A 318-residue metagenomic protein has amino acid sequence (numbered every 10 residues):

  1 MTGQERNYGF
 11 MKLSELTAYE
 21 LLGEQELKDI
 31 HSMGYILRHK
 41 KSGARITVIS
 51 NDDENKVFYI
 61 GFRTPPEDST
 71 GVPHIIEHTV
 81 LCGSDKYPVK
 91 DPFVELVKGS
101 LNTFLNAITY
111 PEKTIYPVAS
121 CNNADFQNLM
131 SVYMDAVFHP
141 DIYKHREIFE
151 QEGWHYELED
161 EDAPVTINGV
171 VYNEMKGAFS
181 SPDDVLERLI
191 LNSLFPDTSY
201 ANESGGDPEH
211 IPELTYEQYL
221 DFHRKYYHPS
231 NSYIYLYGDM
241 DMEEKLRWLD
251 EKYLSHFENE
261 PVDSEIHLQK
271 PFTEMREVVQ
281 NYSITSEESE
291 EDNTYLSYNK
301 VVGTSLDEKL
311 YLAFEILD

Functional and structural regions predicted by a protein language model:
G3-E67, K86-A124, R146, E159-V165 (+3 more regions): Non-catalytic beta-strand/loop surface segments
T70-C82, E315: Active-site recognition of the HExxH zinc-binding catalytic motif
I76, L129-V137, L249-Y253, L317: Short amphipathic C-terminal alpha-helix that caps PH/PH-like domains
N122-A124, G238-E243: Helix N-cap motif at beta-to-alpha junctions
F126, F138-Q151: Short secondary-structure capping/junction motifs at helix and strand boundaries
M134-K144, K252-P261: A common structural junction motif
L306, L310-D318: Short, intrinsically disordered, charge-balanced linker/junction segments flanking boundaries in proteins
